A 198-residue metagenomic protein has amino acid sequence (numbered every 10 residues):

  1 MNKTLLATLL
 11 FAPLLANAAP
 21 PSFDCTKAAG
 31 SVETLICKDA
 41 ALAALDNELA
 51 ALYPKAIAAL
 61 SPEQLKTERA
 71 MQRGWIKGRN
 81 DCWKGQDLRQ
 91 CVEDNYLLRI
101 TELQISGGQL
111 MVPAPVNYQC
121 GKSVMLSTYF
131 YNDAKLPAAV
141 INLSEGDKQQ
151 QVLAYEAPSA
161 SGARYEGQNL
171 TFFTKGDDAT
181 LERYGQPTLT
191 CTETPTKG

Functional and structural regions predicted by a protein language model:
M1-T8: Sec-dependent signal peptide recognition, specifically the positively charged N-region followed immediately by
T8-L10, A154: A residue-level detector for conformationally permissive "hinge/kink" positions
F11-A18: N-terminal signal peptide c-region/cleavage motif recognized by signal peptidases
A19-G198: N-terminal alpha-helical modules
